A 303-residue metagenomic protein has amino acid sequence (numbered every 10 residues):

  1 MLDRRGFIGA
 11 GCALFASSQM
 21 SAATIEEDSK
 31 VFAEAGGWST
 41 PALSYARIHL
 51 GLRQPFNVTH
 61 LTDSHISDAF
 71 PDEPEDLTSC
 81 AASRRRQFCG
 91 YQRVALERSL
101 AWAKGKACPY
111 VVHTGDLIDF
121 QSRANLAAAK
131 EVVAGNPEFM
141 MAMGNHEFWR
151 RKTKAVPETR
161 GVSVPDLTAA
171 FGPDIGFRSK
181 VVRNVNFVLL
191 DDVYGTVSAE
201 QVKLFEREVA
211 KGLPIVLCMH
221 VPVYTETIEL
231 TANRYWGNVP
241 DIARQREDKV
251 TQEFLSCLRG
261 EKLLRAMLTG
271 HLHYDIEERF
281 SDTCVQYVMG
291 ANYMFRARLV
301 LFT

Functional and structural regions predicted by a protein language model:
M1-F15: N-terminal secretory signal peptides and thylakoid transit peptides that target proteins across membranes
A16-E26: Bacterial Sec-dependent signal peptides at the C-terminal "C-region" and cleavage site
I25-A124: N-terminal active-site segment of His-dependent metallophosphoesterases
D28-L52, A82, F120-P214, G237-D241 (+2 more regions): Extended active-site neighborhood of metal-dependent phosphoesterases/phosphodiesterases
V58-H60, H113, M141, L217 (+1 more regions): Residue-level marker for buried hydrophobic side chains located in beta-strands that build the well-ordered beta-sheet
D63, G115-D116, G144-N145, H220 (+1 more regions): Active-site glycine-centered loops adjacent to acidic/histidine catalytic or metal-binding residues that shape
F70-P74, R151-V156, T227-A232, R279-S281: Short aromatic-enriched loop/helix-cap "lid" or pocket-rim segments at secondary-structure transitions that line
Y91, R98-Y110, N186-V188, G195-F280: His/acidic metal-ligating clusters that form di-metal
